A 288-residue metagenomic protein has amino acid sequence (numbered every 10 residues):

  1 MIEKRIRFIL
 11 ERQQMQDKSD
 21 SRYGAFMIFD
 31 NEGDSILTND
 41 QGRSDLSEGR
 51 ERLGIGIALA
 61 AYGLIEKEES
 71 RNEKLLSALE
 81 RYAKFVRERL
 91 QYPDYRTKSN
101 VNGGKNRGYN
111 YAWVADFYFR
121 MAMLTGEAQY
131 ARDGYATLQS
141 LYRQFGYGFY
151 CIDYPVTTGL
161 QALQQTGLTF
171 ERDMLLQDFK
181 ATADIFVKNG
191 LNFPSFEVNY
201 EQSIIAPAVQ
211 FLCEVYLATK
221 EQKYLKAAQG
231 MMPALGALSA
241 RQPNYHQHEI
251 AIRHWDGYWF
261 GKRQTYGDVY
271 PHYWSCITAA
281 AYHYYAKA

Functional and structural regions predicted by a protein language model:
R5-C276, A281-H283: Catalytic cores of extracellular degradative/oxidative enzymes
